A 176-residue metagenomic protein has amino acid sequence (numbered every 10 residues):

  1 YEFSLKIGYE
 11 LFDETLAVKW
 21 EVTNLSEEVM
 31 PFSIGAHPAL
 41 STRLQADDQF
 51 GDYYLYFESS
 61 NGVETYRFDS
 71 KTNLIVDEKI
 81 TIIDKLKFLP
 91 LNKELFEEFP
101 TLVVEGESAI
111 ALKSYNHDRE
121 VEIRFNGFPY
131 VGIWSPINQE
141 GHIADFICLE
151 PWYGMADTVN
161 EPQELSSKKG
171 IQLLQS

Functional and structural regions predicted by a protein language model:
Y1-P38: Acidic, contiguous internal or C-terminal segments within carbohydrate-active enzymes that form a structured patch used
F3-L5, S108, P129: Short beta-strand or tight-loop elements that sit immediately N-terminal to catalytic metal-binding acidic residues
L5-I7, V18, I34, Y53 (+3 more regions): Hydrophobic residues positioned within well-ordered beta-strands of beta-sheet architectures
E10-T15, S114-N116, Q139-A144: A short, structured loop/turn motif at beta-sheet edges
T15-V22, Q49-F57, E64-R67, V131 (+1 more regions): Short, well-ordered strand-loop elements centered on a beta-strand within folded domains, enriched for acidic residues
V29-M30, A39-N126: Active-site/ligand-binding surface loops and adjacent short beta/alpha elements that line catalytic pockets across
V121-S176: Active-site pocket scaffolds in enzymes
